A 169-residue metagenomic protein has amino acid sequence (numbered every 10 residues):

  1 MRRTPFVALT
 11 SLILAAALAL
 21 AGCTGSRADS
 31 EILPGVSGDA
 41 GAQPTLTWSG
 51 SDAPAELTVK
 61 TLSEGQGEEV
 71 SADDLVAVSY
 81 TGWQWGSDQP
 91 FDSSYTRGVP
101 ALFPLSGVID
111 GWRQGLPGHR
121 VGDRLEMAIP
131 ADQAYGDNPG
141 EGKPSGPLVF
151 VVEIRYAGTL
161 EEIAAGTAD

Functional and structural regions predicted by a protein language model:
R2-D169: Cross-family detector of peptidyl-prolyl cis-trans isomerase
